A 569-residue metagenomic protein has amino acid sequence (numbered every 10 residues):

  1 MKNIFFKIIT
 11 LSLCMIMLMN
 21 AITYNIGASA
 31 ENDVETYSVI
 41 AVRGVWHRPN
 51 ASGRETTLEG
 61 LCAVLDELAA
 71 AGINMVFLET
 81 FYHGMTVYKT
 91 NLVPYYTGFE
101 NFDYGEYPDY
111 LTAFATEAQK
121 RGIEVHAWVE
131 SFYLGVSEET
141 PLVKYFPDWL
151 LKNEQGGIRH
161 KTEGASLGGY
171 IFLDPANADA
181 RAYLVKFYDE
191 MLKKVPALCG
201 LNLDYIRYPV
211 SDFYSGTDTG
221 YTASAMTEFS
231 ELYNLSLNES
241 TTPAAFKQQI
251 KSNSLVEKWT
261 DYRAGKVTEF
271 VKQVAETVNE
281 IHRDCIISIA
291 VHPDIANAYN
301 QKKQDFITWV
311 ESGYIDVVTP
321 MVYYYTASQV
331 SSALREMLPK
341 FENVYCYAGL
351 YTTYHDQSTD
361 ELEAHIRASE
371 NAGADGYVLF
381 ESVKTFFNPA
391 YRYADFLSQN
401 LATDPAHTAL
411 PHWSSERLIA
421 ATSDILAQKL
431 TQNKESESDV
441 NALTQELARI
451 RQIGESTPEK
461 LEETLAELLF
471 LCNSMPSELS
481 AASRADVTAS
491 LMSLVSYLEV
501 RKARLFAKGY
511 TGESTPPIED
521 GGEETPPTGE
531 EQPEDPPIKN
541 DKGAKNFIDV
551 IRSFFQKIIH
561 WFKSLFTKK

Functional and structural regions predicted by a protein language model:
M19-D33: Sec-dependent signal peptide cleavage junction
E35-E55, A127-V195: Active-site-adjacent "subsite" loops/lids of carbohydrate-active enzymes
W46-E55, V93-Y107, L167-A182, L255-V267 (+2 more regions): The substrate-binding groove and active-site-proximal loops of carbohydrate-active enzymes, especially glycoside
G60-T86, P196, I315: Catalytic domains of carbohydrate-active enzymes, especially glycoside hydrolases
A71-Y107: Aromatic-lined carbohydrate-binding/catalytic grooves of carbohydrate-active enzymes
K152-F306, S312: Polysaccharide-binding and catalytic clefts of secreted carbohydrate-active enzymes
Y314-V330, M337, Y347-A448, L461-L498: Substrate-binding cleft of secreted/luminal carbohydrate-active enzymes
E513-S564: Ser/Thr/Gly/Pro-rich low-complexity, disordered linker/stalk segments of secreted and cell-surface proteins
